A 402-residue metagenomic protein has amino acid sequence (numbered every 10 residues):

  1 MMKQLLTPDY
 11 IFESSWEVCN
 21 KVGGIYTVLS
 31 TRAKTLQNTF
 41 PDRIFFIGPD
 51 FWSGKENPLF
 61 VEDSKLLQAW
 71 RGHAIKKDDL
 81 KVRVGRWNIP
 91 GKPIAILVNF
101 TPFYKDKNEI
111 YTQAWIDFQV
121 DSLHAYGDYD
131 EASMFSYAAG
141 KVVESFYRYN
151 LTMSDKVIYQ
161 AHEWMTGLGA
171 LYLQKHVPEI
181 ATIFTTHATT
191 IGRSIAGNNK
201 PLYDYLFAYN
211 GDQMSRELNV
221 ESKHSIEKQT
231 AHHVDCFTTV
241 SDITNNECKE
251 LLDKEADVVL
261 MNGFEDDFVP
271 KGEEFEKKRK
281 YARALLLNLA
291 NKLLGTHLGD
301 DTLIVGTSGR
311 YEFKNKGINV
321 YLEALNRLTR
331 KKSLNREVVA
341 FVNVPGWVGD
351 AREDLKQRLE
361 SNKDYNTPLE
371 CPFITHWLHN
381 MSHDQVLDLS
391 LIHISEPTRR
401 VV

Functional and structural regions predicted by a protein language model:
M2-L97: N-terminal subdomain of nucleotide-sugar transferases
S14-W16, V240, G263, T307-R310 (+1 more regions): Short hydrophobic "strand-cap" motifs at the C-terminus of beta-strands
K21-R32, E131, F135, V320-A324: Conserved alpha-helical elements of sugar-nucleotide-dependent glycosyltransferases
V98-Y137: A short, charged, and often flexible helix/loop element on the N-terminal side of the glycosyltransferase catalytic
S133-Y205, T239-D242: Conserved nucleotide-sugar donor-interacting segment of glycosyltransferase catalytic cores, predominantly GT-B
R193-F207, G211-G295, D354-K363, L369-D388: A short, active-site helix/loop in glycosyltransferases that binds the activated sugar's phosphate group
L298-K316, L322-L325, A340-V342: Conserved donor-binding/catalytic core segment of Leloir-type glycosyltransferases
I392-V402: Single conserved hydrophobic/aromatic residue that forms the stacking wall/gate of nucleotide- or nucleobase-binding
